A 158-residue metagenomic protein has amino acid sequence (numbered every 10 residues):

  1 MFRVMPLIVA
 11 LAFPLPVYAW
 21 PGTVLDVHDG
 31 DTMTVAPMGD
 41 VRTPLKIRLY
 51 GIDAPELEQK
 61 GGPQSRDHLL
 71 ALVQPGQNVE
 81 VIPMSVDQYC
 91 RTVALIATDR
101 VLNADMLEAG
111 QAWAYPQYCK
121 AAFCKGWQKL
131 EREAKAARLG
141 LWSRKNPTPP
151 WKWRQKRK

Functional and structural regions predicted by a protein language model:
F2-P6, L15-K158: Small beta-barrel nucleic-acid-binding modules, primarily SNase/OB-fold domains and secondarily Tudor-like barrels
